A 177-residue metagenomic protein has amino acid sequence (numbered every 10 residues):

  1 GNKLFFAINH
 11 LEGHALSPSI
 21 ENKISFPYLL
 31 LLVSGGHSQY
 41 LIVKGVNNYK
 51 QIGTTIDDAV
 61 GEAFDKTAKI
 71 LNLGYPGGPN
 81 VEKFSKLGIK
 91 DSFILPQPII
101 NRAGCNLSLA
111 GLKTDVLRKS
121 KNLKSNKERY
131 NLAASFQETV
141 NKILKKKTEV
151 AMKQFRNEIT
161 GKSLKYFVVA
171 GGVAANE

Functional and structural regions predicted by a protein language model:
G1, P18, Q154, E158: N-terminal small/polar loop signature for handling phosphorylated ligands or for N-terminal nucleophile
K3, I8-L29: Conserved phosphate-binding catalytic cores of ATP/NTP-utilizing and phosphoryl-transfer enzymes
F5, L30, Y75, I94: A cross-family phosphate/adenosyl-ligand binding-site feature
A7, L32, G171: Small/polar loops that bind or transfer phosphate-bearing groups
N9, N22, K44-I89, K113-K124: Glycine-rich phosphate-binding loop plus the immediately following alpha-helix
L16, L30-L32, S38-I42: Short beta-strand scaffold segments in enzyme catalytic cores
E82-F167, V173-E177: A contiguous, well-structured pocket-lining segment that forms one wall/lid of small-molecule binding clefts in soluble
